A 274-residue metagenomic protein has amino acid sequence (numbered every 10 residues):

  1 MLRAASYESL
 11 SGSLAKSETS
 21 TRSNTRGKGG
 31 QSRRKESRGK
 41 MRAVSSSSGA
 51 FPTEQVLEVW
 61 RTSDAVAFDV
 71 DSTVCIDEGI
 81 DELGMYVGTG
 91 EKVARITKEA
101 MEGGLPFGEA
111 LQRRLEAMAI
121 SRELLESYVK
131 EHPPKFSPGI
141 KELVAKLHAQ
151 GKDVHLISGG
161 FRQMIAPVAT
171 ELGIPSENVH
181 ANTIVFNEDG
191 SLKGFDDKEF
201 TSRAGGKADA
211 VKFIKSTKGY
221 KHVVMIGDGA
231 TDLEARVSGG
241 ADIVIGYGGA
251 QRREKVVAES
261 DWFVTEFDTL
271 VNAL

Functional and structural regions predicted by a protein language model:
M1-G27: N-terminal chloroplast transit peptides
S37, S48-E188: Alpha-helical substrate-recognition element adjacent to the catalytic core
M41-S46: N-terminal mitochondrial targeting presequences
S158-G159, K221-W262: Acidic, Mg2+-coordinating phosphoryl-transfer loop and its flanking beta/alpha structural elements, shared across
S176-A210: Glycine/Thr-rich beta-alpha phosphate-binding loop at enzyme active sites
A181-F186, G248-R253, D268-L270: Short, acidic/turn-prone active-site loops that include or flank metal/cofactor- and phosphate-binding residues
N187-K193, E254-D261, A273-L274: Short, charged, surface-exposed secondary-structure boundary motifs
S202-L233: Conserved Lys-Pro-Asp/Glu-containing loop-to-beta segment of HAD-superfamily phosphomonoesterases, centered on
